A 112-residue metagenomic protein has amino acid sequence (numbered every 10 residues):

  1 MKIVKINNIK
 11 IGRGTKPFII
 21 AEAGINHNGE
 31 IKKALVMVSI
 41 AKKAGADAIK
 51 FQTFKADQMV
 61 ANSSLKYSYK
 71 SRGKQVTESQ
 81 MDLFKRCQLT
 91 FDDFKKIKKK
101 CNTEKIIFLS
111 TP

Functional and structural regions predicted by a protein language model:
M1-I20, F94: N-terminal amphipathic alpha-helix/helix-capping segment at the start of soluble metabolic enzymes
I19-A21, I49-F51, F108-S110: Hydrophobic faces of well-ordered beta-strands that scaffold small-molecule active sites in alpha/beta enzyme cores
E22, A41: Conserved, mostly hydrophobic/aromatic
H27-K32: Active-site glycine- and acidic-residue-rich loops that bind and position anionic ligands or nucleotide-like cofactors
G45-A46, I106: A structural motif
D47-Q88: Glycine-rich, proline-tolerant flexible connector loops at the mouths of alpha/beta enzymes
S71-P112: Active-site beta->alpha loop and helix N-cap motifs at the rims of alpha/beta catalytic domains
